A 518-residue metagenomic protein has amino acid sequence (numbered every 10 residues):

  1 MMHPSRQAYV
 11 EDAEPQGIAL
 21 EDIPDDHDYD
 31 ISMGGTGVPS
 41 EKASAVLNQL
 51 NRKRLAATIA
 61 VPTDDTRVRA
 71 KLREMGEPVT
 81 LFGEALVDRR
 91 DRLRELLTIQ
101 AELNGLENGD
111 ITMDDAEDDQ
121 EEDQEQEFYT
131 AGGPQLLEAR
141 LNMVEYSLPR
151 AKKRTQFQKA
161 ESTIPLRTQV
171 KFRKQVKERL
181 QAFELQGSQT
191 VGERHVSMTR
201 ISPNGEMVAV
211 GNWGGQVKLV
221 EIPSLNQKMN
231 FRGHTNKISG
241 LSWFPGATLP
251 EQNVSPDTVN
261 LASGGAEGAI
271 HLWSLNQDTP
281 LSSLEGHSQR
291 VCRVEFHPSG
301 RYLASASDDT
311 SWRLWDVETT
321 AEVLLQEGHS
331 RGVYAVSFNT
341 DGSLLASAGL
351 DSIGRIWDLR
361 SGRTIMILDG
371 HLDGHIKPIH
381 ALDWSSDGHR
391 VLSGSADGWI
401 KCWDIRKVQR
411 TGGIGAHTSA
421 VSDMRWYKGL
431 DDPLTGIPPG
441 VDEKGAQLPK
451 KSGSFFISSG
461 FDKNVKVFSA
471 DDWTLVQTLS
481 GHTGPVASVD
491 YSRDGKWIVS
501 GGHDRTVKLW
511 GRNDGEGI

Functional and structural regions predicted by a protein language model:
M1-R194: Intrinsically disordered terminal extensions that flank WD40 beta-propeller domains in eukaryotic WD-repeat scaffold
P4, D514-I518: A positional/structural detector of protein chain ends, strongest at the extreme C-terminus and weakly at the extreme
E161-G328, A335-S337, I367-G374, D383 (+7 more regions): WD40 beta-propeller repeat fold
N276, E318, R360, R406 (+1 more regions): Adenine-nucleotide cofactor-binding loop residues
D341-S343, D351-Q409, A420, D431-T435 (+1 more regions): Hydrophobic, structured segments
G495: Conserved "HGTGT" condensation-loop signature of ketosynthase/thiolase-family condensing enzymes that catalyze
